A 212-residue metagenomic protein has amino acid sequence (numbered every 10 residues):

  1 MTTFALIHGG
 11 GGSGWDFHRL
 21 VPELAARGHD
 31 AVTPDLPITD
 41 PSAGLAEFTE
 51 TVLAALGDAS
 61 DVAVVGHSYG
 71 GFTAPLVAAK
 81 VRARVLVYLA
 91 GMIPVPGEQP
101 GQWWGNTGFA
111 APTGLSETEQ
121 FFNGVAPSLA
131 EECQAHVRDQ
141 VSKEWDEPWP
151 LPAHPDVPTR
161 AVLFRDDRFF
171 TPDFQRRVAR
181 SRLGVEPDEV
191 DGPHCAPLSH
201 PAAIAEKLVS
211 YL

Functional and structural regions predicted by a protein language model:
T2-T39: Conserved HGGG/HGGXW glycine-rich cap/lid loop of the alpha/beta-hydrolase fold
D30-A63, G101-G105: Active-site loop/oxyanion-hole signature of alpha/beta-hydrolase fold enzymes
D35-T39, M92, P193: Short beta-to-alpha linker loops that shape the active-site pocket of alpha/beta-hydrolase fold enzymes
V65-G70, A74: Gly/Ala-rich beta-loop-alpha elbow adjacent to hydrolase catalytic centers
A79-E119, E144, P150, F170-R177: Flexible "cap/lid" loop of the alpha/beta hydrolase fold
G114-D156: Conserved alpha/beta-hydrolase catalytic His-Asp/Glu region
V141-E206: Conserved serine/cysteine hydrolase catalytic core
